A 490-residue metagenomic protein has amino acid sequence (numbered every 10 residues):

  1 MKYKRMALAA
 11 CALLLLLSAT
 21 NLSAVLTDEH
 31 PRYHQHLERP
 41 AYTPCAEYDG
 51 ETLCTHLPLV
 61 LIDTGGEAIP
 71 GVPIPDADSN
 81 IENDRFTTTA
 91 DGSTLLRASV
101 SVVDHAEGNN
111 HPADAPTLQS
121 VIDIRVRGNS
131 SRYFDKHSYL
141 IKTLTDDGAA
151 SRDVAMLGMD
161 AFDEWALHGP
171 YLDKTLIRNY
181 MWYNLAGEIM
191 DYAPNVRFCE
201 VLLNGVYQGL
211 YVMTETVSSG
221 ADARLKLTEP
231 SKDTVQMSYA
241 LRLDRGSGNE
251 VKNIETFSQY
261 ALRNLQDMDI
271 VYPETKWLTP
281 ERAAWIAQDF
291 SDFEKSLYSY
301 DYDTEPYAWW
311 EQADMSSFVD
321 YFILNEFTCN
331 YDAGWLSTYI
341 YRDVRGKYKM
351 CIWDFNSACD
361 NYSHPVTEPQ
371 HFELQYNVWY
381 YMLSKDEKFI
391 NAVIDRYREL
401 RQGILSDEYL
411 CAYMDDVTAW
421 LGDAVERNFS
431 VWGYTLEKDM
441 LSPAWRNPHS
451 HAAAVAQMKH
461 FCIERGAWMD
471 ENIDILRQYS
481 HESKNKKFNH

Functional and structural regions predicted by a protein language model:
K2-A313, T435, W445, A452-K484: Phosphate-handling architecture centered on phosphoinositide signaling
A68-P70, F134, M268-G334, R342-H490: Middle-to-C-terminal accessory/interaction subdomains
S138, W335-S337: Short glycine-rich loop/turn motifs
L202, S337-R342: Conserved protein-kinase catalytic-loop segment immediately C-terminal to the catalytic Asp of the HRD motif
